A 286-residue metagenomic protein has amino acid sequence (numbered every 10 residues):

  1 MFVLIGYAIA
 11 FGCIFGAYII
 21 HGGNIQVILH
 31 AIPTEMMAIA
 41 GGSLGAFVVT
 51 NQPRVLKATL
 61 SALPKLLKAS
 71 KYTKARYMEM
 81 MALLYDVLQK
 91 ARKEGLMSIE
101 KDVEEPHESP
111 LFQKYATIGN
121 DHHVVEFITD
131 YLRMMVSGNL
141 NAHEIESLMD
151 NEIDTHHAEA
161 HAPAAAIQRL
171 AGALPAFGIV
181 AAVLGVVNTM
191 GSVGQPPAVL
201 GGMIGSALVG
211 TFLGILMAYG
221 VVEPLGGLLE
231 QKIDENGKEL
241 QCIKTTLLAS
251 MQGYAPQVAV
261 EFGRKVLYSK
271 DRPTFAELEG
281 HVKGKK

Functional and structural regions predicted by a protein language model:
M1, A62, K71, G220-V221: N-terminal start-of-chain detector that recognizes signal peptides and the immediate post-cleavage beginning
F2-G6, F15, L44: Divalent-cation
F2-I9, T34-A38: Alpha-helical transmembrane segments of integral membrane proteins
A8, G12-V27, I145-L148, E152-Q231: Helix-termination/interfacial motifs at the ends of transmembrane alpha-helices
I19-H161, N236-K286: Large intracellular
